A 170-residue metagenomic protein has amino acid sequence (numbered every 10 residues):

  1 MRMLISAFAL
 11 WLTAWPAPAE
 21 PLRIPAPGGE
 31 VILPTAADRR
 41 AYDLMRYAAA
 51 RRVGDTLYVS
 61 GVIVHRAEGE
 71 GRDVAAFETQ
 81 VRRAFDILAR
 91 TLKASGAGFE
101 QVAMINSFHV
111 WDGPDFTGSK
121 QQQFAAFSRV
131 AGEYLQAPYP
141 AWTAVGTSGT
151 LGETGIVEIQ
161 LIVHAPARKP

Functional and structural regions predicted by a protein language model:
I5-T13: Bacterial N-terminal signal peptides
A17-A103, D112-P170: N-terminal presequence-like segments and the immediate start of the first folded domain
